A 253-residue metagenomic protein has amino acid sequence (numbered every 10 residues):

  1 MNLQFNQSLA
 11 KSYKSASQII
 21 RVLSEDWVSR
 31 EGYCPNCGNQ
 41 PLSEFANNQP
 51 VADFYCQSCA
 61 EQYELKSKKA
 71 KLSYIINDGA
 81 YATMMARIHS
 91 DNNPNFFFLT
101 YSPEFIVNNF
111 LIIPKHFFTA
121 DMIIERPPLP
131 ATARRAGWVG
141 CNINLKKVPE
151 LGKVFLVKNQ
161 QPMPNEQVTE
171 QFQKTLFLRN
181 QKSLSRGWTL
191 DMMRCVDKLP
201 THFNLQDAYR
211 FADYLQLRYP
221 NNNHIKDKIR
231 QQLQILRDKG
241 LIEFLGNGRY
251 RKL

Functional and structural regions predicted by a protein language model:
A10-V22, P35-L42: Short Cys/His-rich Zn2+-coordinating modules
I20-E31, E44-P50: Short, flexible, mixed-charge glycine/proline-rich loop motifs that serve as phosphate/nucleic-acid-contacting
C34-C37, C56-C59: Short cysteine-rich clusters marking metal-coordination/redox-active sites
A60-N95: Short metal-binding segments enriched for Cys and/or His
I112-D191: Long, low-complexity, charged/polar intrinsically disordered regions in eukaryotic proteins
S183-F203, Q234: Positively charged, polyanion-binding regions of nucleic-acid-associated proteins
D213-I229: Short, positively charged loop/turn segments that connect secondary-structure elements
D227-L253: Charged low-complexity interaction tracts in eukaryotic proteins
